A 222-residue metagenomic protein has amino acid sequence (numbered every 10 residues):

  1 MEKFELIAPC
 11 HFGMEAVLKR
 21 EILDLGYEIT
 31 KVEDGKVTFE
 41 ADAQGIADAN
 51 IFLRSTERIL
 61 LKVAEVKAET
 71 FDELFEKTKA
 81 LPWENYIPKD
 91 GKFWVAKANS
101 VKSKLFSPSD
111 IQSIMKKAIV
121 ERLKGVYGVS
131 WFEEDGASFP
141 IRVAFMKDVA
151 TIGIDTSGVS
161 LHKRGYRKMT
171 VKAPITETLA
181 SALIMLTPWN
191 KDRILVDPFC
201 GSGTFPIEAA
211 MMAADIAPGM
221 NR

Functional and structural regions predicted by a protein language model:
E2-A137: Non-catalytic nucleic-acid substrate-recognition regions in nucleic-acid-modifying enzymes
D34, I154-T156, F199: Glycine-rich, histidine-containing beta strand-loop boundary motifs that form or position
G45, V101, V149, G158 (+2 more regions): Short loop/turn segments at secondary-structure transitions that flank enzyme active sites
W83-E84, W131, P140-R142, L186 (+1 more regions): A generic local secondary-structure boundary/capping motif
I141-I154: C-terminal edge-of-domain segments
I152-L186: SAM-dependent Rossmann-like transferase core, predominantly class I methyltransferases with a strong bias toward
I175-R222: Conserved S-adenosyl-L-methionine
